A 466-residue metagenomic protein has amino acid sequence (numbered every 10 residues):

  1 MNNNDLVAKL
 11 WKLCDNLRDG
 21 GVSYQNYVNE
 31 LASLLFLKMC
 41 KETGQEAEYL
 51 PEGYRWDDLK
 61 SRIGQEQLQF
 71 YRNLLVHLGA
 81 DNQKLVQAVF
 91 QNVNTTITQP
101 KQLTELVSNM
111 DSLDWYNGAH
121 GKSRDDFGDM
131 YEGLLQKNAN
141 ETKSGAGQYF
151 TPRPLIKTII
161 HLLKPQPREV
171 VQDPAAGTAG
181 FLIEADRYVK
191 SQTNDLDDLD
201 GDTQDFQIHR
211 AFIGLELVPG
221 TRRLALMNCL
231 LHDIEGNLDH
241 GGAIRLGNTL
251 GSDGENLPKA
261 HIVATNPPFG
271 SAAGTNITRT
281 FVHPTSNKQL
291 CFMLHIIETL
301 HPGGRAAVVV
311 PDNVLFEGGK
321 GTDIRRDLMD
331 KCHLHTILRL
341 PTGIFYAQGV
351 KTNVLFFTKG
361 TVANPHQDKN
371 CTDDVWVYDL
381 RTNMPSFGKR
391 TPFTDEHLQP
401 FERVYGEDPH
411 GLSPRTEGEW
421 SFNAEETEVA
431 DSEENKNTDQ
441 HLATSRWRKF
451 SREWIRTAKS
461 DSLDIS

Functional and structural regions predicted by a protein language model:
M1-P167, D233, L238-G251, R339-T342 (+3 more regions): Non-catalytic, mostly N-terminal accessory regions of nucleic-acid modification and defense proteins
R18, K38, K143, R153 (+6 more regions): Basic side chains
D19, G201-T203, I344: Residues embedded in well-ordered secondary-structure elements
Y27-C40, P51-G53, L59-Q69, Y131-L134 (+18 more regions): Broad hydrophobic/π-residue packing in well-ordered secondary structure
V28, L35, C40, Q45-E48 (+9 more regions): Generic alpha-helical propensity signal that fires on short helical segments and nearby coil/disordered stretches
G145-T265, G270-I277, S286, L290-C291 (+4 more regions): Conserved S-adenosyl-L-methionine
G251-S466: A conserved structural/catalytic subdomain of Rossmann-like adenosyl-cofactor enzymes
